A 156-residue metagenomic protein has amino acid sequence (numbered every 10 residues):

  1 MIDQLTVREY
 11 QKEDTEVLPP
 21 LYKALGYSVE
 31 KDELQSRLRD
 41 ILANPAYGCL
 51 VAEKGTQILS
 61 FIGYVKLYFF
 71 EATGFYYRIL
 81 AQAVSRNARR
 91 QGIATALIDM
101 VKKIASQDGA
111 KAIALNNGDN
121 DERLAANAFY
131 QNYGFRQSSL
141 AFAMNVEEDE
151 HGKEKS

Functional and structural regions predicted by a protein language model:
Q4-L18: A short beta-loop-alpha structural element at the N-terminal edge of CoA-dependent acyl/N-acetyltransferase catalytic
P19-D32: Helix-loop element at the rim of GNAT/NAT acetyltransferase active sites that forms part of the acceptor-substrate
V29-C49: Active-site rim helix/loop that mediates acceptor-substrate recognition in acyltransferases
V51, Q57-K66, R78: Conserved beta-strand in the GNAT
G74-R86: Conserved acetyl-CoA binding element of GNAT-fold acetyltransferases
I79, I113-N117: Conserved hydrophobic beta-strand within the GNAT/NAT acetyltransferase core sheet that lines the active-site cleft
V84, R90-K103, A128, N132: Conserved acetyl-CoA-binding loop-helix of GNAT-fold acetyltransferases
T95, Q107, K111, D119-S139: Conserved active-site alpha-helix within GNAT-family acetyltransferase domains
